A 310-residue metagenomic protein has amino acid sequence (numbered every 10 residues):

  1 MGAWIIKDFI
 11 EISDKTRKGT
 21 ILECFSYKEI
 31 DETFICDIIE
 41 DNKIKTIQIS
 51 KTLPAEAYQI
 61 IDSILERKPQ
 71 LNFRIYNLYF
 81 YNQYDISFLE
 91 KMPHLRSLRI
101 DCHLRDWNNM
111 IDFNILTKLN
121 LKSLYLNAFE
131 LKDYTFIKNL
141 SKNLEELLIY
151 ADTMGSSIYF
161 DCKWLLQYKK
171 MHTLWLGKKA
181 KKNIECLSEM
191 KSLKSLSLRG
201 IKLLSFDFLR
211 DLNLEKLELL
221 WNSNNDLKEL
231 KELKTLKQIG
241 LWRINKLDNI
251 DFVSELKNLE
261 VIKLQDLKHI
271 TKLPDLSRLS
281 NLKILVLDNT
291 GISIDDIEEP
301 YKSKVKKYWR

Functional and structural regions predicted by a protein language model:
G2-I10, K18-I39, K43-I61, L65-Y84 (+10 more regions): Concave beta-strand-loop units of leucine-rich repeat
